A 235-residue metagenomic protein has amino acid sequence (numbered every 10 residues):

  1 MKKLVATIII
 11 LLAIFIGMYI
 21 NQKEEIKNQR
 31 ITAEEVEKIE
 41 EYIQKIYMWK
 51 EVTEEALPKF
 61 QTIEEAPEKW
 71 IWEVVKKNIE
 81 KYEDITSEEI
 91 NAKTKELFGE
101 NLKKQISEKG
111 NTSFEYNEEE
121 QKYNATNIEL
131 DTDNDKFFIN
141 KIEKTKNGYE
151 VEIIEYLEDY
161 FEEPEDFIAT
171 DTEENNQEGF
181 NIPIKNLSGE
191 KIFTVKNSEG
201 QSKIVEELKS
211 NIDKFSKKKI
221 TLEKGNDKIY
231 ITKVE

Functional and structural regions predicted by a protein language model:
M1-K2: Short, low-complexity patches enriched in S/T/P/G
V5-Y19: Hydrophobic membrane-insertion alpha-helices, especially the h-region of bacterial N-terminal signal peptides
I16-R30: Sec-dependent signal peptide cleavage junction
Q29-I139: Core segments of small alpha/beta cavity-forming domains
K141-V151, L222-K228: A short, structured loop/turn motif at beta-sheet edges
I153-L157, E235: A mature extracytoplasmic/lumenal domain signature
L157-K214: Mixed-charge, low-complexity intrinsically disordered segments
F215-E235: Short beta-strand edge/turn micro-motifs at domain boundaries
